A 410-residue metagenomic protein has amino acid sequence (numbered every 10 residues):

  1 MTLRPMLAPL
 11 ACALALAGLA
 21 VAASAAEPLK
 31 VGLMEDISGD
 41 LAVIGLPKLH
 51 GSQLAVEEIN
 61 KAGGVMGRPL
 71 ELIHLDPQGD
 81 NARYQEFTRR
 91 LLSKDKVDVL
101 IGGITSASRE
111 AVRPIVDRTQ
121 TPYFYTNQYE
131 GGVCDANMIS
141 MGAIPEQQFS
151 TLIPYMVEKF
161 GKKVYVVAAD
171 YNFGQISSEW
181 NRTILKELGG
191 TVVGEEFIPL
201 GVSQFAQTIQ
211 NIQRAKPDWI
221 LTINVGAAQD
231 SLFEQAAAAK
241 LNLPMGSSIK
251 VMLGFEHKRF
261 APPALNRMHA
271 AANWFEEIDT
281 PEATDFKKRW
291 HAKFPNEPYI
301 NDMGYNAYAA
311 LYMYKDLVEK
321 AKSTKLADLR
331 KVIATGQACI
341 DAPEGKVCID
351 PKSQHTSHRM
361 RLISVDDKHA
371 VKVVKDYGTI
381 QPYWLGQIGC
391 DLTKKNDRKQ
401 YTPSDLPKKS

Functional and structural regions predicted by a protein language model:
T2-R4, L10, A25-S410: Extracytosolic ligand-binding ectodomains
P9-L19: Bacterial N-terminal signal peptides
L19-A25: Sec/Tat signal peptide C-region and signal peptidase I cleavage site
